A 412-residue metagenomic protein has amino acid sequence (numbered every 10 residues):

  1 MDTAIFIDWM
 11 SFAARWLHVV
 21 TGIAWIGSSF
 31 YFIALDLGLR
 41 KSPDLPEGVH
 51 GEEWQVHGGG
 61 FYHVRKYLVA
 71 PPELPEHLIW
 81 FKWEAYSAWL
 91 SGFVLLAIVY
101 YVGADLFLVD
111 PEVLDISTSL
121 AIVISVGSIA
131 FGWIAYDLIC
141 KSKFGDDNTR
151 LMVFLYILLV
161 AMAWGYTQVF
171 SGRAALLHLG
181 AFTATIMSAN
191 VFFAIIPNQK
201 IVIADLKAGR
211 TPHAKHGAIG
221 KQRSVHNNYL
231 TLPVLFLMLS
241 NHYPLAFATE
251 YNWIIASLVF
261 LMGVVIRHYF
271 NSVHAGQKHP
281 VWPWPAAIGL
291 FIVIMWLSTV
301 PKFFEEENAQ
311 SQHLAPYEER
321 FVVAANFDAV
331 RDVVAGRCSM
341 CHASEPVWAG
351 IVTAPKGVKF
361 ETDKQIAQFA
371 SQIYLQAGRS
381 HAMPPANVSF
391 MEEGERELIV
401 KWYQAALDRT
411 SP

Functional and structural regions predicted by a protein language model:
T3-I7, H63-F81, H213-G217: Cytosolic juxtamembrane amphipathic/interface segments immediately preceding and feeding into a transmembrane helix
R15-L45, F182-N198: Hydrophobic alpha-helical membrane-embedded segments
S29-P72: Membrane-interface amphipathic/juxtamembrane segments adjacent to transmembrane helices
E73, W80, F93, Y100 (+2 more regions): Aromatic- and Gly/Pro-enriched helix-to-coil junctions and flexible linker segments
W80, A85-A104, A163-L177, L230-T249: Alpha-helical transmembrane segments and their membrane-interface junctions in multi-pass membrane proteins
Y101-H216: Long, contiguous internal "core" modules enriched in hydrophobic/ aromatic residues
F131-D137, V191-A194, L261-N271, I294-V300: Alpha-helical transmembrane segments
G145-V153, A248-N252, H274-I288: Membrane-interfacial entry segments at the cytosolic side of transmembrane helices
